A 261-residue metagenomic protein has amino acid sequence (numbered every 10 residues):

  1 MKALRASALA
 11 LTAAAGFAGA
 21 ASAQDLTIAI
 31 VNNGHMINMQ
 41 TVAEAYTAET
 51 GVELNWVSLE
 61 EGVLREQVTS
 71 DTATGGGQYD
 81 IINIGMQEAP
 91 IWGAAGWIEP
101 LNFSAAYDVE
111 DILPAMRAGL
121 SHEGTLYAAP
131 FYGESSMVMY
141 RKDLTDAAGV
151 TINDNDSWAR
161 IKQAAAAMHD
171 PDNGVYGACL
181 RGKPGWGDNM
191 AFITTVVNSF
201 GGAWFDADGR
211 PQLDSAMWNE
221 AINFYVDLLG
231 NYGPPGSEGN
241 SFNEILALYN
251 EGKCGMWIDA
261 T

Functional and structural regions predicted by a protein language model:
M1-S22: Gram-negative bacterial Sec-dependent N-terminal signal peptides
S22-I91, A95, F103-V109, E238: Conserved N-terminal structural module of periplasmic/extracytoplasmic solute-binding proteins
L59-V68, Q87, D156-Q163, G236-N250: Short helix-initiation/N-cap motifs at beta->coil->alpha
G85-S135, R160-K162, N189-F192: Hinge/lid segment of periplasmic solute-binding proteins
N102-P114, G182-G185, F200-E220: Short, solvent-exposed loop/beta-turn-alpha elements that line the ligand-binding surface or hinge of extracytoplasmic
Y127-F131, S136, R160-R210, C254: Extracytoplasmic/periplasmic solute-binding protein
A164-H169, D208-G239: Glycine-centered hinge/linker elements that transmit conformational signals in sensory and ligand-binding systems
T195, N223-T261: Extracytoplasmic/periplasmic substrate-binding proteins
